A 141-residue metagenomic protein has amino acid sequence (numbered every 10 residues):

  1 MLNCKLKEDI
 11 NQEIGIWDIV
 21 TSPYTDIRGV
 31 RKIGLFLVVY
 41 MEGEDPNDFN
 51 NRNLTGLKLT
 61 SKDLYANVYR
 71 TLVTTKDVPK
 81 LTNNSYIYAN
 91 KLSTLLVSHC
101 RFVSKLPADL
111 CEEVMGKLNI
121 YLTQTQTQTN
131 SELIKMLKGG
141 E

Functional and structural regions predicted by a protein language model:
M1-G15: Mixed-charge, Lys/Arg-rich low-complexity intrinsically disordered regions
L6-K7, V20-P23, T74: Short structured motifs
N11-Y24, L35: Short coil-to-beta transition motif at edge beta-strands of beta-rich domains
G15, F49, L64-A66, K80-T82 (+1 more regions): A generic structural signal for short, non-catalytic loop/turn and secondary-structure boundary residues
W17-V20, V38, G56, V114 (+1 more regions): Hydrophobic beta-strand residues in large extracellular and virion-surface proteins
R28-D77: Compact nucleic-acid interaction/catalytic patches
T75-E141: C-terminal terminal-subdomain/extension
